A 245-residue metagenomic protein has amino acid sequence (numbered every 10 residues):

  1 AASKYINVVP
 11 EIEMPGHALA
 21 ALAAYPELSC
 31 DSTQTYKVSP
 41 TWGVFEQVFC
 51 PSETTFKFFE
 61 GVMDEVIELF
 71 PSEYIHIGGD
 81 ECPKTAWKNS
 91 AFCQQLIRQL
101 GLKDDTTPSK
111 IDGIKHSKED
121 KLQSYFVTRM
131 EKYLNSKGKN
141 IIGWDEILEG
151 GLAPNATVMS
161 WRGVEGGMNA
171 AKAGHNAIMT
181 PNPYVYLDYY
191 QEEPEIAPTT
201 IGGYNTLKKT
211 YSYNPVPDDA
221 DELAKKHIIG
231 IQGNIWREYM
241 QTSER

Functional and structural regions predicted by a protein language model:
A1-K137: Substrate-binding cleft of carbohydrate-active enzyme catalytic domains
N140-A156, W161-R245: Flexible, acidic glycine-rich loops studded with aromatic residues
